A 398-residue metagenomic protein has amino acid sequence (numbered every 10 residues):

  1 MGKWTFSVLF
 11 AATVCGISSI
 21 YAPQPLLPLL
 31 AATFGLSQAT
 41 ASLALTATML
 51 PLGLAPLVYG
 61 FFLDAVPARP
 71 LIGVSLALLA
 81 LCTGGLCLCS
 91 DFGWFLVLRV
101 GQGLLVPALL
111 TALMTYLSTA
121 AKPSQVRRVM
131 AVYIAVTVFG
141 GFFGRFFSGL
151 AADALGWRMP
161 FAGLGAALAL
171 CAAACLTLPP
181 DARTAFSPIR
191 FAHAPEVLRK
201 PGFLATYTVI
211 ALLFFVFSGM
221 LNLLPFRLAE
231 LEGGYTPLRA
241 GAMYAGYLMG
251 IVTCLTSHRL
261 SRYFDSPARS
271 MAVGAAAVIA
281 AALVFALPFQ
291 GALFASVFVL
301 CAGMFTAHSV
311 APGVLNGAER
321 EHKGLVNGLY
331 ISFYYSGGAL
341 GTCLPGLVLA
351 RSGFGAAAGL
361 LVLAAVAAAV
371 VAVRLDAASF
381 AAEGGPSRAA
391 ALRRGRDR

Functional and structural regions predicted by a protein language model:
G35, P67, L88-W94, L105 (+1 more regions): Helix-breaking motifs and short loop linkers at transmembrane-helix boundaries and internal kinks in secondary membrane
L54-F92: Conserved MFS/SLC helix-loop-helix module at the cytosolic interface between two early adjacent transmembrane helices
A55-P67, T253-S266, L349: Helix-to-loop junctions at the C-terminal end of transmembrane segments in multipass secondary transporters
W94, P123-P179: Helix-loop-helix hairpin linking two adjacent transmembrane segments in secondary transporters
L98-T137: Cytoplasmic helix-loop-helix junction between adjacent transmembrane helices in 12-TM secondary transporters
P179-Y207: Juxtamembrane intracellular "pre-TM" segments in multi-pass secondary transporters
P267-A311: C-terminal transmembrane helical hairpin of 12-TM major facilitator-type secondary transporters
F305, A318-F354, L361: A late C-terminal transmembrane helix in Major Facilitator Superfamily
